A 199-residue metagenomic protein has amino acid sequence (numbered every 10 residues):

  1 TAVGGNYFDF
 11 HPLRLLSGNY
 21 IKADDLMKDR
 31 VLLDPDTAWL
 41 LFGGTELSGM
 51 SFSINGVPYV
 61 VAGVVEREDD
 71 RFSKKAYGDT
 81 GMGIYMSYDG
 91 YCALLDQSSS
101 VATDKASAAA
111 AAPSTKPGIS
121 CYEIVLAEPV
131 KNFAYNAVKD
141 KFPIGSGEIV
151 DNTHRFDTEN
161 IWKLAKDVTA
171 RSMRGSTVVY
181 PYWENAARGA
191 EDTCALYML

Functional and structural regions predicted by a protein language model:
T1-M27: N-terminal pre-first-transmembrane soluble regions of secretory-pathway and organelle membrane proteins
N6-L16, L33-A106, A110-E191: Mid-to-C-terminal secondary-structure elements that act as membrane-proximal/extracytoplasmic interface segments
M198-L199: Juxtamembrane interface at the cytosolic side of transmembrane helices
